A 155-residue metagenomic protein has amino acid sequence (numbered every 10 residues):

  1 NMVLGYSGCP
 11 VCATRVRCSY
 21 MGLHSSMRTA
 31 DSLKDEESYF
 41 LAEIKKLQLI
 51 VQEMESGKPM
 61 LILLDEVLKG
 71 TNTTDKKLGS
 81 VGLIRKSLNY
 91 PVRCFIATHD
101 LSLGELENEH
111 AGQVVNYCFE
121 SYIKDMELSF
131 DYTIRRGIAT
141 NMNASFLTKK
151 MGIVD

Functional and structural regions predicted by a protein language model:
N1-D155: ATPase nucleotide-binding head domains, primarily ABC-like/P-loop NTPase cores
